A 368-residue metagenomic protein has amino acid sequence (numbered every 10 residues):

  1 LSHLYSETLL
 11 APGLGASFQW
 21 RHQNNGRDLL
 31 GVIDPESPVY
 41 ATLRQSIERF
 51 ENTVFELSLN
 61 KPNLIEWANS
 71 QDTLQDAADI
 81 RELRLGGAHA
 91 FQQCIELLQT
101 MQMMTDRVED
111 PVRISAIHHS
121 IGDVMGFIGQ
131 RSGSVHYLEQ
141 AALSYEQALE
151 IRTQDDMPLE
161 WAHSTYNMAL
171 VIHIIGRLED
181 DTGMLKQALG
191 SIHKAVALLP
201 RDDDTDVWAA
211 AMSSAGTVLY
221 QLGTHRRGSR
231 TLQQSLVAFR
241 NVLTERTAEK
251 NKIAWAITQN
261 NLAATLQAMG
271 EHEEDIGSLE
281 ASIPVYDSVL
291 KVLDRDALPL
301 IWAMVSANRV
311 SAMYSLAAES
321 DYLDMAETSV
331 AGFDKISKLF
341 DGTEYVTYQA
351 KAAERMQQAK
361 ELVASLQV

Functional and structural regions predicted by a protein language model:
L1-F127, R131, L366-V368: Flexible inter-repeat linkers and adjacent short helices within tandem amphipathic alpha-helical repeat scaffolds
G15, G31-Q45, D79-Q93, G126-E139 (+5 more regions): Short coil/turn connectors between adjacent alpha-helices in alpha-solenoid helical repeat scaffolds
L43, L64-E66, A90-F91, P111 (+13 more regions): Inter-repeat boundary and helix-capping residues of tandem alpha-helical solenoids
F50, F91, L98-M101, L138 (+13 more regions): Hydrophobic/aromatic packing residues within the alpha-helices of TPR/SEL1-like helical repeat arrays
T53-E66, M101-I114, R131, A148-W161 (+6 more regions): Flexible helix-coil transition and linker loops at the boundaries of alpha-helical arrays
N69-G86, R113-Q130, L159-R177, D206-T224 (+3 more regions): Conserved alpha-helical positions within TPR/SEL1-like repeat arrays
P284-D287, D321-E344: TPR/TPR-like (Sel1-like) alpha-helical repeat modules
F340-V368: Terminal, low-structured helical/coil segments at or just beyond the last alpha-helical repeat
